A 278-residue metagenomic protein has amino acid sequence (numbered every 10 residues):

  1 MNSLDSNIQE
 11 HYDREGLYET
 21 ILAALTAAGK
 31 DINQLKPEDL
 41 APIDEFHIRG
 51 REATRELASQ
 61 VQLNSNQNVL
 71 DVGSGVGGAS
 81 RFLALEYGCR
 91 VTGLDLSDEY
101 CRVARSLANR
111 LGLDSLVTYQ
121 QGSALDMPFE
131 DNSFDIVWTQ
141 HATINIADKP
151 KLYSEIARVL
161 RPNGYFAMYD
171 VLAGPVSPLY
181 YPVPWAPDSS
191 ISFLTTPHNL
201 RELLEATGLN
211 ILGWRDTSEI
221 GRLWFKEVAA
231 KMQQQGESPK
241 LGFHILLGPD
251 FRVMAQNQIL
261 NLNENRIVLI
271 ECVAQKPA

Functional and structural regions predicted by a protein language model:
M1-A27: N-terminal auxiliary segments of SAM/dcSAM-dependent transferases
H47-S65: Conserved alpha-helix/loop element of class I SAM-dependent methyltransferases that forms part of the SAM/SAH-binding
N68-D126: Class I SAM-dependent methyltransferase SAM/SAH-binding core
L125-I136: A short acidic, Gly/Pro-enriched loop at the edge of an enzyme's catalytic core that lines a small-molecule cofactor
P150-Y165: A short glycine-rich, Lys/Arg-flanked "PGG" loop and its adjoining helix->strand segment in the class I
V171-I191: Short, glycine-/aromatic-enriched active-site segment of Class I SAM-dependent methyltransferases
S192-G208: Short alpha-helix
G213-A278: Conserved Class I S-adenosyl-L-methionine
